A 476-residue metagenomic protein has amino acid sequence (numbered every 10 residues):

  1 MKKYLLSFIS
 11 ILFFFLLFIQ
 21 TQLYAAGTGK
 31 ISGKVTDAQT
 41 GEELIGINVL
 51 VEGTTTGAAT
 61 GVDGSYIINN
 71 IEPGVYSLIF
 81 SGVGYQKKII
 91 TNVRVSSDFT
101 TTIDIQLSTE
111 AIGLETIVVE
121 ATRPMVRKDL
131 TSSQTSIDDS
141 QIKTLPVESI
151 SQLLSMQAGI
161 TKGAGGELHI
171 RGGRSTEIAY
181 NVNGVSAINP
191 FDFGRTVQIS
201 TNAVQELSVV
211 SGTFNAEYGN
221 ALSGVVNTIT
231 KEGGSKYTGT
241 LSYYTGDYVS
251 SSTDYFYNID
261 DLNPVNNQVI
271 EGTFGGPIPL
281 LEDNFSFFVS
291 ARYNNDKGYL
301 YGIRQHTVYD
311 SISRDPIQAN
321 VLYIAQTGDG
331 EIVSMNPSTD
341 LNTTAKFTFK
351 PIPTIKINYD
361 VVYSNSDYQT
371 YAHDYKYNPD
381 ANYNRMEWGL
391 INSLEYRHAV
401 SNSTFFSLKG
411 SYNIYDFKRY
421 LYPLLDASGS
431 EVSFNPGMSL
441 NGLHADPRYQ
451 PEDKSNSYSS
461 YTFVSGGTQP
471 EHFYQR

Functional and structural regions predicted by a protein language model:
L23-E120, M125: Periplasm-facing N-terminal accessory domains of Gram-negative outer-membrane beta-barrel systems
Q86, T91-I103, E115-V225, I229-E232 (+1 more regions): Periplasmic N-terminal accessory/gating domains of Gram-negative outer-membrane beta-barrel systems
A121, L241-D247, V289-N295, Y359-Y363 (+1 more regions): Transmembrane beta-barrel strands of outer-membrane/channel proteins
P124-V126, S175, V185-A187, G246-Y248 (+4 more regions): Structural signature of outer-membrane beta-barrel domains
N181, E206, T238-T240, S286-F288 (+2 more regions): Residue-level detector of the transmembrane beta-barrel scaffold of outer-membrane proteins
E206-T213, V225-T230, G234-P277, A291 (+1 more regions): Short strand-turn segments of transmembrane beta-barrel domains in outer membranes, especially the first one or two
N263-D367, E387-S401: Transmembrane beta-barrel wall of Gram-negative outer-membrane proteins
N358-R476: Replace "related TpsB outer-membrane translocases also match" with "some related outer-membrane beta-barrels such as
